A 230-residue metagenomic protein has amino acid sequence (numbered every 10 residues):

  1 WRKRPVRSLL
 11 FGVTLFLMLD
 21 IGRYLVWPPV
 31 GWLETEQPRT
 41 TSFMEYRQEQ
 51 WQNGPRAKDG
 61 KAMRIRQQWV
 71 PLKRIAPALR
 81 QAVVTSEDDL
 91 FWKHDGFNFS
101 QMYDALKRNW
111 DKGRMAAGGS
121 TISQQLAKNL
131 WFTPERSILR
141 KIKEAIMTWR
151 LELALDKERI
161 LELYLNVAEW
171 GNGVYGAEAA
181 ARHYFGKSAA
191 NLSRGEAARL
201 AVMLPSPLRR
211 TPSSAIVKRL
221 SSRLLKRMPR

Functional and structural regions predicted by a protein language model:
W1-R230: Juxtamembrane regions of bacterial inner-membrane/periplasmic proteins, predominantly the peptidoglycan biogenesis
